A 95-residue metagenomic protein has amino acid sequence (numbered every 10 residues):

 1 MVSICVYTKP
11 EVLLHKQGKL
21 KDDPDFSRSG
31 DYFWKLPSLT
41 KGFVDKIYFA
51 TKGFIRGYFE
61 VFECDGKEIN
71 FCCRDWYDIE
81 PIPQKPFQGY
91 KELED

Functional and structural regions predicted by a protein language model:
M1-V44, F49-G53, N70, D75-K85 (+1 more regions): Compositionally biased, charged N-terminal/linker segments
R56-C64: Short beta-strand-centered aromatic/proline hotspots
G66-E68: A generic structural signal for beta-strand entry/edge sites
